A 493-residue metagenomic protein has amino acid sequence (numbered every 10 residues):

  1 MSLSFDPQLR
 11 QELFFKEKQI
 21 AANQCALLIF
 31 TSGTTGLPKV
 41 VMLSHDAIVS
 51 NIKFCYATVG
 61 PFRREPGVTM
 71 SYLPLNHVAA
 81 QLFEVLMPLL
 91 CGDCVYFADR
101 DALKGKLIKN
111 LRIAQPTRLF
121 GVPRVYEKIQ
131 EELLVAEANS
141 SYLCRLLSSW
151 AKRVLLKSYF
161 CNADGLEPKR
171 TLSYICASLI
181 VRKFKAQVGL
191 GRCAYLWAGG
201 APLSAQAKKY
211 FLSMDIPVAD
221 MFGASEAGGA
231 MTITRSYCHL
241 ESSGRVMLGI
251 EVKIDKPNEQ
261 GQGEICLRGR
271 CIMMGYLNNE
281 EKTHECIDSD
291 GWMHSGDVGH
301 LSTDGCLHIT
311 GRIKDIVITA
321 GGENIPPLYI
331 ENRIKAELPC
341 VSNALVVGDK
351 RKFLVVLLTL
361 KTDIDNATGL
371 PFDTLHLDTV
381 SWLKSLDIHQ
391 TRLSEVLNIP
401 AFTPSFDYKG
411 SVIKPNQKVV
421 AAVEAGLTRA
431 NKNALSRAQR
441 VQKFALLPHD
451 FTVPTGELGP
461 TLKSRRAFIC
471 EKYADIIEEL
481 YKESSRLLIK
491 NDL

Functional and structural regions predicted by a protein language model:
F5-F30, L37, F62-V68: Conserved pre-ATP/AMP-binding loop-to-beta segment of ANL
A26-I52: Conserved AMP-binding A3 loop
H45, L212-I216, A224-S242, N279-K282 (+1 more regions): Active-site loops of AMP-binding adenylate-forming
V49-V68, L75-R182, R192: Conserved AMP-binding/adenylation subdomain of ANL enzymes
K253, E259-T319: Conserved ATP-binding/catalytic segment of the ANL
D255, V298, I316, E337-I364 (+2 more regions): C-terminal boundary motif of the adenylate-forming
I272, C306-R333, D365-Q417, R437-Q439 (+2 more regions): Adenylate-forming
N343-L345, R392-T403, E424-L493: Conserved C-terminal "lid"/linker of ANL adenylate-forming enzymes
